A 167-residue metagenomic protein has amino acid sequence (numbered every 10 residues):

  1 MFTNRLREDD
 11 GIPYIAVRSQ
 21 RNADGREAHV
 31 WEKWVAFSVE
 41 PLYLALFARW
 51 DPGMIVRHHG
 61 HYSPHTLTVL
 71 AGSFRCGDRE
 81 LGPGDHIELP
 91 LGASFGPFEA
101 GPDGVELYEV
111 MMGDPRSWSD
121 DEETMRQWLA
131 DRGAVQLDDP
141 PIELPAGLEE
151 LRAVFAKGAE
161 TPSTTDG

Functional and structural regions predicted by a protein language model:
M1-L42, E123-M125, V135-G167: A short, N-terminal "cap"/entry segment at the start of jelly-roll beta-barrel domains of the cupin/DSBH fold
E27-G60, R75, L91-S94, G113: Conserved short histidine dyad/triad with adjacent acidic residue
W31, H65, D103: Residues that flank catalytic or metal-binding motifs in active/ligand-binding sites
L44-W50, V69-G72, P83-H86, L107-V110: Short, well-ordered beta-strand segments in beta-rich or mixed alpha/beta enzyme and ligand-binding folds
V56-D85, P90: A short beta-strand-loop-beta hairpin characteristic of the jelly-roll/cupin
E80, L91-D121: Ligand-binding loop in jelly-roll beta-barrel domains
